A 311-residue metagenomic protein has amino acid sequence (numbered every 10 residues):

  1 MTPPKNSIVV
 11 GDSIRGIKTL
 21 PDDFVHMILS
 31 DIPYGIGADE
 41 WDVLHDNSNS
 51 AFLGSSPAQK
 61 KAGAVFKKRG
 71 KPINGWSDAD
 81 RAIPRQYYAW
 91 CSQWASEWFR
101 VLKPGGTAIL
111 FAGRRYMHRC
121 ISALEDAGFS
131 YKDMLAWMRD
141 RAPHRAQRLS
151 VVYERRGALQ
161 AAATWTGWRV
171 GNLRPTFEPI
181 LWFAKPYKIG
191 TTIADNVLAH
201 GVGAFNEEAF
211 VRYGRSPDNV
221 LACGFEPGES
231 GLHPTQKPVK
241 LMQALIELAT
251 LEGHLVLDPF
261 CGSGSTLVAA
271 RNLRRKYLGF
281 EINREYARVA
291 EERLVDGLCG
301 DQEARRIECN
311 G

Functional and structural regions predicted by a protein language model:
T2-G311: Core catalytic lobe of class I
